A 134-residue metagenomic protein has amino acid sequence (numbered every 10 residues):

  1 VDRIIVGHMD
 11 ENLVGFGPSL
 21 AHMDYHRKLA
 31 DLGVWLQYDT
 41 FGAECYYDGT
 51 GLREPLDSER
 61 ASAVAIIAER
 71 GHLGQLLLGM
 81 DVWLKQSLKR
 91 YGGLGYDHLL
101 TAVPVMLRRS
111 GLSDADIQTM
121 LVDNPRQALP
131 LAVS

Functional and structural regions predicted by a protein language model:
V1-D2, R70-H72, R109-S113: Short helix-capping segments at alpha-helix termini
V1-S62, I66: Catalytic pocket-lining loop regions of alpha/beta-barrel enzymes, especially the amidohydrolase/enolase/GH5 lineages
R3-H8, L77-L78, Q118-V122: Beta-strand segments within the central parallel beta-sheet cores of soluble alpha/beta enzyme folds
Y38-T40, H72-G93: Short acidic/histidine-rich active-site segments
C45-L52, S87-G95: Acidic/histidine-rich helix-loop elements that form or flank divalent-metal/phosphate-binding sites at the catalytic
D57-A61, Y96, L100-V103: Amphipathic alpha-helical segments in well-structured domains
A65, V82-W83, D97: Active-site pocket-lining/capping segments in soluble small-molecule metabolic enzymes
H98-S134: Mid-to-C-terminal alpha-helical segments outside catalytic/metal-binding sites
